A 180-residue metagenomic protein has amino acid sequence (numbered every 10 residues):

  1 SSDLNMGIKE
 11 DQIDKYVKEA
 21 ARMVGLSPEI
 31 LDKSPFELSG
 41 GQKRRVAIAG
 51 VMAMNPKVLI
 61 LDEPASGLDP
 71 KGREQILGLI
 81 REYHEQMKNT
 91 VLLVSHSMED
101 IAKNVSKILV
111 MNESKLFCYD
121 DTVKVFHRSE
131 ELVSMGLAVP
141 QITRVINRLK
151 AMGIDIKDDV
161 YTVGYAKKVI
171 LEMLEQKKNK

Functional and structural regions predicted by a protein language model:
Q12-E29: Conserved ABC ATPase "signature" region
S34-L38, Q42: Conserved ABC ATPase signature
I48: Hydrophobic anchor residue at the start of the ABC signature
N55: Conserved catalytic motifs of ABC-family nucleotide-binding domains
L59-D62: Catalytic Walker B motif of ABC-type/P-loop ATPase nucleotide-binding domains
I101-K103: A short, surface-exposed alpha-helical micro-motif characterized by mixed small hydrophobic and charged/polar residues
E113-S114: Conserved ABC ATPase "signature" C-loop
